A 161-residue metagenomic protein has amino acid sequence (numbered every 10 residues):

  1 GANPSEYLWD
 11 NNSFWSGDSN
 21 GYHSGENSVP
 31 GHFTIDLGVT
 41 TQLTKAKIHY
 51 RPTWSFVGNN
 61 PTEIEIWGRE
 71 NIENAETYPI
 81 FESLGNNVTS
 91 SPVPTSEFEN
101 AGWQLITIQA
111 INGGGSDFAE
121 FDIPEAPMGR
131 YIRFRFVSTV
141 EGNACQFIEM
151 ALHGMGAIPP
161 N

Functional and structural regions predicted by a protein language model:
N3-L84, G115-N161: Aromatic, loop-rich ligand-recognition surfaces of beta-strand-rich domains
L84-D122: Extracellular carbohydrate recognition and processing domains and analogous Trp-centered ligand-binding platforms
